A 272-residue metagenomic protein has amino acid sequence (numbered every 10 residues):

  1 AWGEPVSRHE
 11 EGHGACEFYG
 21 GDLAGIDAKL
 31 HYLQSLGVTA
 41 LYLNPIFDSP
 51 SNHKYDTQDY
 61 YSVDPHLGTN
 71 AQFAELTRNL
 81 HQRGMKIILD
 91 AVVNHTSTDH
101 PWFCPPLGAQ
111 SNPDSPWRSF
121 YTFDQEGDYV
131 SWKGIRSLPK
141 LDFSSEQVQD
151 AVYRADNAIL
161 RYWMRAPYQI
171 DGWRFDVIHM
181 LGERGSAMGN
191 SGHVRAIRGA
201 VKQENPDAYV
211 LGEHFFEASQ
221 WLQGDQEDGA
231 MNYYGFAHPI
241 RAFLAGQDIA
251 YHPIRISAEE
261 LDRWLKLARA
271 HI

Functional and structural regions predicted by a protein language model:
A1-K86, N94-T96, P101, G127-N157 (+1 more regions): N-terminal structural segment of carbohydrate-active enzymes
L30, F73-T77, D156, L160-R161 (+3 more regions): Generic structural signal for well-ordered alpha-helices, preferentially at hydrophobic/aromatic core positions
V38, I46-D48, V92-T98, G108 (+2 more regions): An acidic- and aromatic-residue-enriched active-site/binding cleft used to recognize and process polar
L41-L43, I87-L89, W173, V210-G212: Hydrophobic faces of well-ordered beta-strands that scaffold small-molecule active sites in alpha/beta enzyme cores
N52-D64, V93-S131, S186-N190, Q220-A237: Aromatic- and acidic-residue-enriched segments that line the glycan-binding/catalytic groove of carbohydrate-active
D99, C104-P105, R198-G199, D207-I272: Conserved alpha/beta catalytic core and glycan-binding cleft of carbohydrate-active enzymes
S137-Q220: Active-site neighborhood of glycoside hydrolase catalytic domains
